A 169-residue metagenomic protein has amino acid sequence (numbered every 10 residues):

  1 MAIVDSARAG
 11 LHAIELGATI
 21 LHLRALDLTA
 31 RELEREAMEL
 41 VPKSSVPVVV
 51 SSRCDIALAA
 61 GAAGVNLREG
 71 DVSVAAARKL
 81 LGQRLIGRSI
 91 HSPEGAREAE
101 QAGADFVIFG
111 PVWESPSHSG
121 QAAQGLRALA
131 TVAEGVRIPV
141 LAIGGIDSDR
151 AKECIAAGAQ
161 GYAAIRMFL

Functional and structural regions predicted by a protein language model:
M1-F106, Q121-Q124, T131-V140, D147-A159 (+1 more regions): Conserved N-terminal beta1-alpha1 strand-loop-helix module at the mouth
G110: Flexible, gly/ser-rich surface segments that form the specificity/activation loops bordering the active-site cleft
W113-S115: A short, flexible beta-alpha/helix-coil linker loop
H118: A short acidic, glycine-rich active-site loop that binds or catalyzes chemistry on phosphate/adenosine moieties
